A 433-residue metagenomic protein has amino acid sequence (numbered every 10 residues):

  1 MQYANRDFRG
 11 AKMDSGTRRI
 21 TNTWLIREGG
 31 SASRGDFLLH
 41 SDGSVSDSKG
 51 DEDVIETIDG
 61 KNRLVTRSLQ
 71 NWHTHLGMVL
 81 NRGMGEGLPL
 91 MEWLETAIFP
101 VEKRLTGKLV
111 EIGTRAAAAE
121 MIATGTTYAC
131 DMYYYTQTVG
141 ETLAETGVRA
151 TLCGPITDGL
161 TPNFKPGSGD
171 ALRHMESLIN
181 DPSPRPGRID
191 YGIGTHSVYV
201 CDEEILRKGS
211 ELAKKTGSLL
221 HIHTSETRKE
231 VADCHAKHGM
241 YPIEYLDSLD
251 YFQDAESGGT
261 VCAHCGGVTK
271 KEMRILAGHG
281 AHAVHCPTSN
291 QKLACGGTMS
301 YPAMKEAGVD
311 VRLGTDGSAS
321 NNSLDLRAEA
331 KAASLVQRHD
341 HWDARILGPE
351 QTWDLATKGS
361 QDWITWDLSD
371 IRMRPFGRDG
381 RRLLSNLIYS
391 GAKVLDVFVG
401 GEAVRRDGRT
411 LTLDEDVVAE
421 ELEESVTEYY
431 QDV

Functional and structural regions predicted by a protein language model:
Q2-G35, H40-D42, S46, G50 (+2 more regions): Active-site microenvironment of metallo-dependent hydrolases
R6, M13-N22, E52-W93, R115 (+1 more regions): Replace "His-x-His-based motif
T23, N62, H73, G125 (+10 more regions): Divalent metal-coordination and catalytic microenvironments
L80-I112, T151-L172, T227-S257, H279-H282 (+1 more regions): Active-site gating loops and adjacent loop-to-helix segments of metal-dependent hydrolytic enzymes
R82-V148, L172-R185, E423-D432: Alpha-helical scaffold segments that flank or form the walls of functional sites
V139-G266, K271: Metal-coordinating catalytic core of metallo-dependent amide/deamination hydrolases
S248-A255, Y301-R372, I388: His/Asp/Glu-enriched, well-ordered alpha-helical/loop segment that forms or immediately abuts the divalent-metal
K271, A277-V309, G314-T315: A conserved active-site cap/scaffold subdomain adjacent to cofactor or substrate pockets
